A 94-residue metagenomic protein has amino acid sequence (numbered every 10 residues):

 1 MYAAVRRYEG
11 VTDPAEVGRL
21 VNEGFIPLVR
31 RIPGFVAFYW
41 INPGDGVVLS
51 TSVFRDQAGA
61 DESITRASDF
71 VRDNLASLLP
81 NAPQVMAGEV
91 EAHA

Functional and structural regions predicted by a protein language model:
M1-L49, R55-D69, A76-A94: Short S/T/G/P-rich N-terminal loop/turn motif that feeds into the first structured element of a domain
